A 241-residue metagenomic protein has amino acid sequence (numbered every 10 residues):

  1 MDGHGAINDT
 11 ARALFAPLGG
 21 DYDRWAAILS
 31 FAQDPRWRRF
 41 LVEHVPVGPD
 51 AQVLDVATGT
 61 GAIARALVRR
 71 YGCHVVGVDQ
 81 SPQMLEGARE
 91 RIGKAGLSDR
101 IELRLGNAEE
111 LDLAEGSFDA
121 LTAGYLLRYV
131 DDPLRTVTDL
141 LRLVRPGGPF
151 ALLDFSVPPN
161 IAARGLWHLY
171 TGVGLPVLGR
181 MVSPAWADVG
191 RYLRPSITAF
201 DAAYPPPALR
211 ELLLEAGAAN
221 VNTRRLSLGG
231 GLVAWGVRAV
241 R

Functional and structural regions predicted by a protein language model:
M1-D21, V182, W186: N-terminal, positively charged/glycine-rich alpha-helical extensions of SAM-dependent methyltransferases
D9-T10, V157-L212, N222: C-terminal alpha-helical "lid/dimerization" subdomain adjacent to the S-adenosyl-L-methionine
F31-P49: Conserved alpha-helix/loop element of class I SAM-dependent methyltransferases that forms part of the SAM/SAH-binding
Q52-V56, T60-E110: Class I SAM-dependent methyltransferase SAM/SAH-binding core
E109-L121: A short acidic, Gly/Pro-enriched loop at the edge of an enzyme's catalytic core that lines a small-molecule cofactor
D119-P133: A short SAM/SAH-binding and catalytic strip from SAM-dependent methyltransferases
L134-P149: A short glycine-rich, Lys/Arg-flanked "PGG" loop and its adjoining helix->strand segment in the class I
A216-R241: Core SAM-dependent methyltransferase catalytic element
